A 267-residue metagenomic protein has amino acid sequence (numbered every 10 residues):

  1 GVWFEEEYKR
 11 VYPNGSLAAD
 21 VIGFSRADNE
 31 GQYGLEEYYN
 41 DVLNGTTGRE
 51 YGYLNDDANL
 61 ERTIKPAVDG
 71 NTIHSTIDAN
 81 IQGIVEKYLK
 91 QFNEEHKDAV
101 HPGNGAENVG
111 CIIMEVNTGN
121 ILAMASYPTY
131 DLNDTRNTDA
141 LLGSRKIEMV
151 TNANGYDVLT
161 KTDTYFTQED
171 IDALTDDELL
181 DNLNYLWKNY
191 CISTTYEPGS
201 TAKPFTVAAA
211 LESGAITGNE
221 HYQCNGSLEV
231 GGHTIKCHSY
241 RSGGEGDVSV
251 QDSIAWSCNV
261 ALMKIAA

Functional and structural regions predicted by a protein language model:
G1-G70, K87, E94: Small/polar-residue-rich segments within soluble enzyme cores
W3-E5, D20-F24, H74-T76, G110-M114 (+1 more regions): Soluble periplasmic/extracytoplasmic beta-strand elements of cell-envelope proteins
R10, A18, G23, N189 (+3 more regions): Active-site-proximal helix/loop microenvironment of the serine DD-peptidase/beta-lactamase transpeptidase fold
V21, I84-Y88, T118-G119, T195-Y222 (+1 more regions): Active-site SXXK
R26, N44, E86, K90-E94 (+4 more regions): Sec-exported extracytoplasmic/periplasmic mature domains
N29-Y33, A67, S75-G83, L186 (+5 more regions): Soluble non-cytosolic domains of exported or imported proteins
T63-A67, A79, G83-P198, H233: Short pre-catalytic segments that frame enzyme active sites
N71-T72, N117-T118, D181-C191, I216-N219 (+1 more regions): Conserved catalytic neighborhood of penicillin-recognizing serine enzymes
